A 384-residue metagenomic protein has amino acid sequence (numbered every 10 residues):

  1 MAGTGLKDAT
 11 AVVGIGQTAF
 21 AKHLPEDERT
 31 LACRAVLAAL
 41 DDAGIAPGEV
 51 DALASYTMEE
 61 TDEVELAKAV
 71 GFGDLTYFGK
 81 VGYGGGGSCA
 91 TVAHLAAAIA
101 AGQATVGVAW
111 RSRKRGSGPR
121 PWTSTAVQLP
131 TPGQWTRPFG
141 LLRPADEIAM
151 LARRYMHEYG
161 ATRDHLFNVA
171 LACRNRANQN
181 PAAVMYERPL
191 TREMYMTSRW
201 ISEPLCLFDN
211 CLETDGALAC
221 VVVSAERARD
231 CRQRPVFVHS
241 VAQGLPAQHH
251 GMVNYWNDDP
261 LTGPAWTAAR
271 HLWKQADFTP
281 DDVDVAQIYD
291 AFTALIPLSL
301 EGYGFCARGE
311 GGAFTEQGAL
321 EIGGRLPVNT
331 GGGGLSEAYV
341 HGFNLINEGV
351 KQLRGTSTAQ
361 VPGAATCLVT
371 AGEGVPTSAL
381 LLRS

Functional and structural regions predicted by a protein language model:
M1-E26, N168, W200-T267, H271 (+6 more regions): Condensing-enzyme catalytic core mediating Claisen C-C bond formation in acyl metabolism
M1-G86, L151, Y155-T162, V184-M185 (+5 more regions): Conserved active-site "lid/cap" helical segment
T4-L6, Y56-W110, K114-E147, Y186-L212 (+3 more regions): Conserved catalytic cysteine-centered active-site region of acyl-thioester-dependent Claisen-condensing enzymes
L24-P25, G118-T123, N178-A182, H249-G251 (+2 more regions): Short acidic, glycine/serine/threonine-rich loops at helix termini
P47-Y56, Y77-G79, G107-S112, D164-L171 (+5 more regions): Beta-strand segments within the central parallel beta-sheet cores of soluble alpha/beta enzyme folds
E60-A69, H250-N254, D290-A313, P376-R383: Short glycine/threonine-rich loop-to-helix capping motif typified by GTGT followed within a few residues by an Asp-Pro
Y83-R113, A145-Q179, C220-E226, S336-S357: Active-site-proximal alpha-helical scaffold in enzymes
D258-T293, G302, G334-A338: Extended C-terminal subregions enriched in glycine
